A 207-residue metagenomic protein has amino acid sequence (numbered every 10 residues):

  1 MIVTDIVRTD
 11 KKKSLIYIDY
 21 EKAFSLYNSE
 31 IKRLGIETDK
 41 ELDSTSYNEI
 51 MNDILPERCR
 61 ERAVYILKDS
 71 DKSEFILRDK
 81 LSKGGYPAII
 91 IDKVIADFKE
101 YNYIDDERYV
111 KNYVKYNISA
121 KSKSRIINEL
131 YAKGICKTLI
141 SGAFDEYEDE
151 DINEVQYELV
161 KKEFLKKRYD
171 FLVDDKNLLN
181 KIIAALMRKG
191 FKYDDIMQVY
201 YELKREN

Functional and structural regions predicted by a protein language model:
M1-N207: An alpha-helical, amphipathic repeat domain used for nucleic-acid recognition, typified by the mTERF helical solenoid
